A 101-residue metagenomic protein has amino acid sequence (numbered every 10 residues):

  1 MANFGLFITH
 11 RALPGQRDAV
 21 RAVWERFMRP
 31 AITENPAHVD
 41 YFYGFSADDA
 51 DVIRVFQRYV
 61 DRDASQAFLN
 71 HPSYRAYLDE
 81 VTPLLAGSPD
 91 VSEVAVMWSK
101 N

Functional and structural regions predicted by a protein language model:
A2, F42-D51, Y77-N101: Glycine-rich beta-strand-turn "strand-cap" elements at beta-sheet edges
N3-R11: Active-site-flanking beta-strand signature of metal-NTP-handling nucleotidyl enzymes and homologous cyclase-like
R11-R21: Short, surface-exposed ligand-recognition loops at beta-strand->loop->(often short) alpha-helix junctions that present
L13-G15, S46-D48, V60-R62: Short coil/turn motifs at secondary-structure junctions
R26-V39, R58-S92: An amphipathic, aromatic/His-enriched active-site/gating alpha helix that lines ligand/cofactor pockets
